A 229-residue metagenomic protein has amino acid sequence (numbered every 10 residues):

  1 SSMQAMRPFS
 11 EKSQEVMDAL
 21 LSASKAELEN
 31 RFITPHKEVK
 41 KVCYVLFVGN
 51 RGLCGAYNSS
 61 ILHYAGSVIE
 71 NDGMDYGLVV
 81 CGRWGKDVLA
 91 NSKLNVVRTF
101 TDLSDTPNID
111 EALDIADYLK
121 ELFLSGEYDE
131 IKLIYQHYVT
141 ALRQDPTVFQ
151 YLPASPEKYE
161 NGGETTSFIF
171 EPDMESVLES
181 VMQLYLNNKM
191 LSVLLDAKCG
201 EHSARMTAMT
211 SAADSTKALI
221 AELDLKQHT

Functional and structural regions predicted by a protein language model:
S1-T229: C-terminal beta-strand-loop-alpha-helix "lid" module of Rossmann-like NAD(P)-dependent dehydrogenases
